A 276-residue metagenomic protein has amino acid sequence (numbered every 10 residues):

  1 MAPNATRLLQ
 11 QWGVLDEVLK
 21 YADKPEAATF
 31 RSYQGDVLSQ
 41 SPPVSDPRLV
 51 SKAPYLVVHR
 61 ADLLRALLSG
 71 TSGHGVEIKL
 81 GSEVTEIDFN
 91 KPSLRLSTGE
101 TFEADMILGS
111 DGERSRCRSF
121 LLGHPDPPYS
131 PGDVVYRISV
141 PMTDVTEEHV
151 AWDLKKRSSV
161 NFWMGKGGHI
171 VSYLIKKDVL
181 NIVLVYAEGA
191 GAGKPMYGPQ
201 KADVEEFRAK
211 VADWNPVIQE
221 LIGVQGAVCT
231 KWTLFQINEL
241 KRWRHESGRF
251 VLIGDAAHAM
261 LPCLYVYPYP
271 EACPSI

Functional and structural regions predicted by a protein language model:
M1-G70, H74: Active-site-adjacent segment of FAD-dependent monooxygenases/related oxidoreductases
K20, A27, G35-L38, Q219-E220 (+2 more regions): C-terminal helical "tail/cap" subdomain of flavin- and related membrane-associated enzymes
Q34, R65-G226: Conserved FAD-binding catalytic core of PHBH/FMO-like flavoproteins
V44-S51, G189-G193, F235: Short glycine/proline- and charge-enriched loop/turn segments that cap or connect secondary-structure elements
V57-V58, T101, S130, Y269: Short aromatic/basic micro-patch
L108-G109, S172, E206-F207, V228-I276: Conserved mid-domain beta->alpha element of the FAD-binding
